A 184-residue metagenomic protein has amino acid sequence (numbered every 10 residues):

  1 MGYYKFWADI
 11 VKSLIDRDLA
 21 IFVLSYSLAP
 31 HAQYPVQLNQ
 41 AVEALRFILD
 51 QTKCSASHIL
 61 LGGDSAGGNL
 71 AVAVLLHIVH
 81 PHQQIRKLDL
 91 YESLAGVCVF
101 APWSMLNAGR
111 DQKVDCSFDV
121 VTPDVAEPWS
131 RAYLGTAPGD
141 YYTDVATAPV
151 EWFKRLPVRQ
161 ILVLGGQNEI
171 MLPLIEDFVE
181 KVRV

Functional and structural regions predicted by a protein language model:
M1-V184: Alpha/beta-hydrolase superfamily serine-hydrolase fold, recognizing
